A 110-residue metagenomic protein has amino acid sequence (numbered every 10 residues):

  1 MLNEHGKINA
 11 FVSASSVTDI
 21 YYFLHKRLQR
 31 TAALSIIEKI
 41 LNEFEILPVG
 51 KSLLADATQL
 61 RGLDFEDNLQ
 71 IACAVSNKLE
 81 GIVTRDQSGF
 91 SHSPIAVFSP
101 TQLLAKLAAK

Functional and structural regions predicted by a protein language model:
M1-H25, P48-V49: PIN/NYN-family metal-dependent endoribonuclease catalytic core
D19-Y22, A55-A57, H92: A short acidic, helix-capping loop that chelates divalent metal ions and anchors anionic groups
Y22-L47: Helix-adjacent hinge/juxtasegments
E45-Q87: Active-site neighborhoods of divalent-metal-dependent phosphate/nucleic-acid chemistry enzymes
A72, S76-K110: Acidic, PIN/NYN-like endoribonuclease modules and their adjacent C-terminal/linker elements
